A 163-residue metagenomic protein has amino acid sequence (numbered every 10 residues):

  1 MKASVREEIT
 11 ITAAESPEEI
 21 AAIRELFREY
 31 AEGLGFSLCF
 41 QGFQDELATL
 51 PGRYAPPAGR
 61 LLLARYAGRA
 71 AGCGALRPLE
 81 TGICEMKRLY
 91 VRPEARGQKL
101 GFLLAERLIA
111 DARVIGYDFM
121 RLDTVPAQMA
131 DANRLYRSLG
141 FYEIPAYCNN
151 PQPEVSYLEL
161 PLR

Functional and structural regions predicted by a protein language model:
K2-V5, E154-R163: Terminal substrate-recognition subdomain of acyl/acetyltransferases
I9-K87, R92-P93, A105-R107, D111 (+2 more regions): Acetyl-CoA-dependent GNAT
R92-Q98, A127: Active-site acidic-Proline motif in GNAT/NAT acetyltransferases
Q98, F102, E106: Residues forming the Rossmann-fold NAD(P)(H) cofactor-binding site
A112-T124: Conserved GNAT acetyl-CoA-binding A-motif
L122-A132, N149-P153: Conserved beta-strand-loop-alpha-helix junction that forms the acyl-donor binding cleft
Y136, F141: Conserved active-site tyrosine of GNAT-family acetyltransferases
